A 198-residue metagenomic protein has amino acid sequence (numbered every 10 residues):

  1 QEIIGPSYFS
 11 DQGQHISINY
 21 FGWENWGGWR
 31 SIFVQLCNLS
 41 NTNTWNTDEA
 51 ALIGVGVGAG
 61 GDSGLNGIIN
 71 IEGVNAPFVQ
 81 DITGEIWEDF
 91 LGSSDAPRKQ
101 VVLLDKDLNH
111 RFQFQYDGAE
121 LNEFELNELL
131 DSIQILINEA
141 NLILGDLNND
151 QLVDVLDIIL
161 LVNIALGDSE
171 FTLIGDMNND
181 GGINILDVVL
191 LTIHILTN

Functional and structural regions predicted by a protein language model:
Q1-S17: A short beta-strand-turn-helix
I3, R111-F112, D154, N184: Generic structural signal for well-ordered beta-strand positions
H15-W26: Aromatic-flanked redox-active Cys/Sec active sites in thiol-based oxidoreductases, especially the WC-centered
E24-E72, G84-D89: Structural microenvironment flanking redox-active thiols in thiol-disulfide oxidoreductases
G73-P77, L91-V102: Structural micro-motif
P77-E85: Short acidic-hydrophobic, aromatic-tinged amphipathic segments that line or gate anion-handling sites
P97-L142: Thiol-/selenol-based redox modules, centered on thioredoxin-like and closely related oxidoreductase domains
N138-N198: Cellulosome-associated attachment modules in secreted, modular CAZymes
